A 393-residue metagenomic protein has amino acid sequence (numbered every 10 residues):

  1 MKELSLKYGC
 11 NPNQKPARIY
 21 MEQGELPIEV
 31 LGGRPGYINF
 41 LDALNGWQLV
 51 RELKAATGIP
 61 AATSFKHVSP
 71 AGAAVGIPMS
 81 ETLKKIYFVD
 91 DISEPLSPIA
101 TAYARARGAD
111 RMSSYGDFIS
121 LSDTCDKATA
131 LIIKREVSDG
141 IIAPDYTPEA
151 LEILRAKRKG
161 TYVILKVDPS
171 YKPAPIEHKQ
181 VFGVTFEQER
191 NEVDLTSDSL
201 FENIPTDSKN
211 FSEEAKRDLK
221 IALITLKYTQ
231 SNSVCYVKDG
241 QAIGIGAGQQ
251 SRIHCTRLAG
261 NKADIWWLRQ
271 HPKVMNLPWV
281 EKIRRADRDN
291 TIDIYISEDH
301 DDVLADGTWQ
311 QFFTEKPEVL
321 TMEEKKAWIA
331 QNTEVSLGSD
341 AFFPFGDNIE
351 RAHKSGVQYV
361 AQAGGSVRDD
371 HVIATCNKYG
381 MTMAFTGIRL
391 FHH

Functional and structural regions predicted by a protein language model:
M1-S197, A215-S233: Active-site loops and adjacent core secondary-structure elements that bind or stabilize anionic groups
E22-R34, A109-Y115, Q188-D207, A286-T308 (+2 more regions): Gly-rich Lys/Arg/Thr-decorated short loops/hinges at beta-loop-alpha junctions or inter-strand turns that position
E52, Y228, I265-R269, K354: Conserved helix-loop functional segments at active or binding sites
A56-S64, I164-V167, S231-K238, L268-W279 (+1 more regions): Flexible, glycine/charged-enriched surface loops at secondary-structure junctions
A71, D117, L121-S122, R135-L165 (+7 more regions): C-terminal binding/interaction regions
A71-R111, I243-F342: Glycine- and Gly-Pro-enriched alpha-helical subdomains that act as flexible, kink-prone "lid/hinge" or packing modules
P175-F211, R269-N290: Substrate-contacting helices/loops that form the catalytic groove of nucleic-acid and nucleotide-polymer processing
P205, S231-N232, Y236-A242, G246-Q249: Conserved, well-structured beta-alpha core segment at the onset of a catalytic domain
